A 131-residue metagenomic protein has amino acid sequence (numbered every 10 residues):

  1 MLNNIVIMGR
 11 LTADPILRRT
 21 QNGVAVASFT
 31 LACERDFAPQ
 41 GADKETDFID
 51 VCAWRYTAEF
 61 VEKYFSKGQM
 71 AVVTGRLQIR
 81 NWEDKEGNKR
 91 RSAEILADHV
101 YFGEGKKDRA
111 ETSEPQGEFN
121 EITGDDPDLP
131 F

Functional and structural regions predicted by a protein language model:
M1-L2, R19-N22, A42-K44, G87-N88 (+1 more regions): Acidic, gly/ser/pro-rich intrinsically disordered tails
N4, S28-T30, D50, N81 (+3 more regions): Residue-level recognition of specific faces of alpha-helices
N4-T46, R91: Core FKBP-type peptidyl-prolyl cis-trans isomerase
I5, G9-A13, L31, K67-I79 (+1 more regions): OB-fold and OB-like beta-barrel modules that bind single-stranded nucleic acids
D14-I16, E34-A38, Y56, R80-W82 (+1 more regions): Short coil/turn motifs at secondary-structure junctions
E34, E45, E59, E83 (+1 more regions): Acidic-residue sensor for enzyme active/binding pockets
P39-K63: A beta-strand/beta-hairpin structural motif
W54-R90: Beta-rich strand-turn-strand
